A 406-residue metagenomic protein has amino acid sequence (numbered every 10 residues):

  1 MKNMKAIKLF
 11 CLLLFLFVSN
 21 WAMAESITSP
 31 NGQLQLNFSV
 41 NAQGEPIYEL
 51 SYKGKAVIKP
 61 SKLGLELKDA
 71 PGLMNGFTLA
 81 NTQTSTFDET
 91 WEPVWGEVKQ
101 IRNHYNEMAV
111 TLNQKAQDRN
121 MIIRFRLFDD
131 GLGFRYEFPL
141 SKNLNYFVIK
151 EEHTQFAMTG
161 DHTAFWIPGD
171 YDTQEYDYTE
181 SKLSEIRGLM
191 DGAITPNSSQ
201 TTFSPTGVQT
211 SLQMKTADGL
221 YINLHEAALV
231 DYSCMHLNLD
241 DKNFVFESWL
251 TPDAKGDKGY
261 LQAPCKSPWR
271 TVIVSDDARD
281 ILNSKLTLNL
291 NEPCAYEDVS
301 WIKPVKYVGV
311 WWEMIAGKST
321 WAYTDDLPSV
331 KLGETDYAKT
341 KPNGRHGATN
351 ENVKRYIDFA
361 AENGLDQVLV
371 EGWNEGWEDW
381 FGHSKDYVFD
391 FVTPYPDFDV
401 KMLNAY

Functional and structural regions predicted by a protein language model:
K2-C11: Bacterial N-terminal signal peptides that target proteins for export
F10-L12, W21-A22: Cleavable N-terminal signal peptides
F17-S19: N-terminal signal peptide c-region/cleavage motif recognized by signal peptidases
S26-E297: N-terminal accessory beta-strand-rich subdomains and adjacent acidic, glycine-rich linkers that precede catalytic cores
Y136, D277-R279, M314-G317, N374-W377: Solvent-exposed loop/turn segments at secondary-structure junctions within structured extracellular/periplasmic domains
A278-E297, W301-K303, N350, K354-I357 (+1 more regions): Carboxylate/His-rich catalytic cores and anion/metal-binding grooves
S284, A295-V299, W312-Y323: Conserved mixed alpha/beta catalytic, RNA-binding, or beta-rich assembly cores of soluble enzyme, regulatory
Y307, T320-Y406: Substrate-binding cleft of carbohydrate-active enzyme catalytic domains
